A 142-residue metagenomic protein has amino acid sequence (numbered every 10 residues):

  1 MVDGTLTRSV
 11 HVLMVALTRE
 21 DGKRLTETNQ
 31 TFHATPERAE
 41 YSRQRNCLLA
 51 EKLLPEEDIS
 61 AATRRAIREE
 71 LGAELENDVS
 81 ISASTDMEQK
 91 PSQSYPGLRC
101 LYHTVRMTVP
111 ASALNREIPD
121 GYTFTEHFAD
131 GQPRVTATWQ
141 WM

Functional and structural regions predicted by a protein language model:
M1-R45: N-terminal strand-loop-strand
V10-V12, C100-T104, R134: A general secondary-structure signal for short beta-strands and their flanking turns/coil in non-transmembrane regions
R19-D21, E57, A111-A113: Residues that form ligand- and interface-recognition hot spots within folded domains
E37-R38, L53, L75-N77, A129-G131: Exposed regions on extracellular, virion, or secretory-pathway luminal proteins
A39-R45, T104-M142: Nudix hydrolase/Nudix homology domain
N46-S84: The catalytic Nudix box helix
G72-D120: Active-site segment of metal-dependent pyrophosphate-handling enzymes, primarily the Nudix hydrolase catalytic core
